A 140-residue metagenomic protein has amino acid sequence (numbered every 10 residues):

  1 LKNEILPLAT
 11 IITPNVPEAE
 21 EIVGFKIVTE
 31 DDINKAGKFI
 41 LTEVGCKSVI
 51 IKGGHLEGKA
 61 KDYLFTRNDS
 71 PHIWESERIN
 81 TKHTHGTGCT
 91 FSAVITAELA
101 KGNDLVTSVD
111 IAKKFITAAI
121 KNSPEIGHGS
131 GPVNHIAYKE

Functional and structural regions predicted by a protein language model:
L1, L56-A60, H85, K101 (+1 more regions): Active-site-adjacent loop and "lid" segments of alpha/beta metabolic enzymes
L1-P71: Conserved phosphate/ATP/ADP-binding segment of small-molecule kinases
E18, G53-E57, E77-N80, K113-I116: Glycine-rich beta-alpha junction loops
E21, T81-L105: Short, small-residue alpha-helix embedded
T42, D69, I73, K101 (+2 more regions): C-terminal nucleotide
S70-H72, E98-I111: Phosphate-handling active-site elements
P71-H85: Short pre-catalytic strand/loop immediately N-terminal to key active-site residues, enriched for Gly-Thr
V106-E140: Charged C-terminal helix
